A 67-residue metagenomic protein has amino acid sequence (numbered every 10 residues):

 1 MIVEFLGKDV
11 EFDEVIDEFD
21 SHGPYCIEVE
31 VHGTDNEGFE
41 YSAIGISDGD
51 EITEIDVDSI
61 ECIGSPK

Functional and structural regions predicted by a protein language model:
M1-V3, E61-K67: Short intrinsically disordered terminal tails
D13-I63: Acidic, low-complexity, intrinsically disordered interaction modules
